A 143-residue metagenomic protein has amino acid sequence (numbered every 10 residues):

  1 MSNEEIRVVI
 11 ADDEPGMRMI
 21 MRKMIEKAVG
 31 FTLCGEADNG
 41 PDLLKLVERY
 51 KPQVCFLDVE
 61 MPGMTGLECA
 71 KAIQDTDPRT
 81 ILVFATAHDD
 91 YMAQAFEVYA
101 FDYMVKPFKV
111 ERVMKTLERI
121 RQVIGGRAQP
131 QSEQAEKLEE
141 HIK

Functional and structural regions predicted by a protein language model:
S2-R7, E14-G35: Two-component/phosphorelay signaling modules centered on CheY-like receiver
R7-V8, F96: Generic secretory/membrane-interface signal
I10, E36, F84-A85: Conserved SAM-binding loop
P41-A135: CheY-like receiver
E136-K143: C-terminal output/effector regions of signal-responsive regulators
